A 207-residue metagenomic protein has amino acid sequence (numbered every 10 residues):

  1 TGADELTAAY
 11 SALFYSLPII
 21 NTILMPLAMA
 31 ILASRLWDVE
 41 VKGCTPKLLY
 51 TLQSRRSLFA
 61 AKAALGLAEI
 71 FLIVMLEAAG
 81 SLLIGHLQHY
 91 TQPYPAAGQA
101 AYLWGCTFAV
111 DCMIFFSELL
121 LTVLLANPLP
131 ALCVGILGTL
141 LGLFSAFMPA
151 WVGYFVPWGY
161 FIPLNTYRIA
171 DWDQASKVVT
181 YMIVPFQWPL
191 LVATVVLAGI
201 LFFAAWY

Functional and structural regions predicted by a protein language model:
T1-M29, A33, A60-L125, L143 (+1 more regions): Secretory targeting signals
G2-A12, L132, L137-Y207: Terminal transmembrane helical anchor/hairpin motif
M25-V41, F115-L129, T194-Y207: Transmembrane alpha-helical segments in integral membrane proteins
S34-A68: Helix-loop-helix units of permease transmembrane domains in multi-pass membrane transporters, especially ABC
D38-V41, T45, I84-Q92, L125 (+2 more regions): Membrane-interfacial segments
T45-P46, L120, W158-Y160: Tryptophan-centric aromatic hotspots in well-structured domains and transmembrane helices
L58, P130-L132: Alpha-helical transmembrane segments and their helix-entry boundary regions
V110, N127-P130, Y154: Short amphipathic alpha-helix initiation/capping segments at coil-to-helix junctions
